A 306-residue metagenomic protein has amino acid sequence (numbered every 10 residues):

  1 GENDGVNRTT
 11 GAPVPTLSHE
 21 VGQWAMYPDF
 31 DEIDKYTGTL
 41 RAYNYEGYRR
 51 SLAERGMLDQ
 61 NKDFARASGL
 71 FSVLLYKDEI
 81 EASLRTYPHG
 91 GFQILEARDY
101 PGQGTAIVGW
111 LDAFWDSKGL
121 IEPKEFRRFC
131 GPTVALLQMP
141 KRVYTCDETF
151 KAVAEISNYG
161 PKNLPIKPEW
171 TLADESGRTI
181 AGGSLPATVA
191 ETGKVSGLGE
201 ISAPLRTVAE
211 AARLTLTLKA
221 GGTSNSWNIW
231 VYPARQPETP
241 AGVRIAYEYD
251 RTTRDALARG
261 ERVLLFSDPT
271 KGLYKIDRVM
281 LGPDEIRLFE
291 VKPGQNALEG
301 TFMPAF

Functional and structural regions predicted by a protein language model:
E2-P165: Substrate-binding clefts and catalytic carboxylate motifs of secreted carbohydrate-active enzymes
T9-A12, P237-A241, A256-R259: Flexible, charged surface loops at secondary-structure boundaries
T16, G242-R244, G260-L264: Hydrophobic beta-strand segments of well-ordered beta-sheets in folded domains
Y144-T145, A190, V208, L257: Hydrophobic beta-strand core residues of beta-sandwich domains
E148-T188, S196-A203, A211-A220: Beta-strand-rich binding/interaction modules
G221-S226: Short, exposed coil/turn segments at beta-strand boundaries within extracellular/luminal domains
W230-E248: Low-complexity, Pro/Ser/Thr- and charge-rich linker/hinge segments at domain boundaries
Y249-F306: A glycine-rich, often tryptophan-bearing local segment used as a flexible ligand/cofactor-contacting loop or short
